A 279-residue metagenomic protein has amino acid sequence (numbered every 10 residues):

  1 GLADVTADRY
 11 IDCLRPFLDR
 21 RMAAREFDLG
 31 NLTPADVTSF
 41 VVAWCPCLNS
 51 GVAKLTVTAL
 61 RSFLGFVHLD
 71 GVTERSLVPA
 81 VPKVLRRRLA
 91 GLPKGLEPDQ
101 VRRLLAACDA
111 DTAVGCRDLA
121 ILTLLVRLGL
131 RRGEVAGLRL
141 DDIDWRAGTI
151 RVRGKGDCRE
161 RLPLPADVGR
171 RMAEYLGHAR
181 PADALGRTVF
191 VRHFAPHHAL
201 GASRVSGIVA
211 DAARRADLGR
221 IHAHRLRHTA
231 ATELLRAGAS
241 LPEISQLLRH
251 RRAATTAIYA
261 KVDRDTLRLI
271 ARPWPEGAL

Functional and structural regions predicted by a protein language model:
G1-L279: Conserved catalytic core of the tyrosine transesterase superfamily
